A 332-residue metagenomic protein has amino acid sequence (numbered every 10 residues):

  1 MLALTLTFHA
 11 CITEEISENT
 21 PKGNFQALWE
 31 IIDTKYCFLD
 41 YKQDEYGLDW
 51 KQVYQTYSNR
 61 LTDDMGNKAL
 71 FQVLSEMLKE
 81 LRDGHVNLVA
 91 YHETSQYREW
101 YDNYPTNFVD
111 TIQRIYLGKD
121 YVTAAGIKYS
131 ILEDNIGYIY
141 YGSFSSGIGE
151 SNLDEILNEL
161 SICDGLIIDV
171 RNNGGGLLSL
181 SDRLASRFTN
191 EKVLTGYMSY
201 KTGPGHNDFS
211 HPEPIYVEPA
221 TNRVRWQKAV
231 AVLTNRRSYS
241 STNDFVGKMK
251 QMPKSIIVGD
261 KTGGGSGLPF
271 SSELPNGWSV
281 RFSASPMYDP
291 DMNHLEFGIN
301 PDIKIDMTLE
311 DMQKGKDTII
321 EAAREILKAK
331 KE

Functional and structural regions predicted by a protein language model:
M1-H9: Sec-dependent bacterial lipoprotein signal peptides
T5, L160-I162, V224, Q251: Alpha-helix termination/capping residues and helix-transition junctions
C11-K201, D208-P214, A229, S271 (+1 more regions): Flexible, low-complexity junctional segments that flank or bridge functional domains
I12-D33, K68, I136, G174-E332: C-terminal "post-core" interaction segments
